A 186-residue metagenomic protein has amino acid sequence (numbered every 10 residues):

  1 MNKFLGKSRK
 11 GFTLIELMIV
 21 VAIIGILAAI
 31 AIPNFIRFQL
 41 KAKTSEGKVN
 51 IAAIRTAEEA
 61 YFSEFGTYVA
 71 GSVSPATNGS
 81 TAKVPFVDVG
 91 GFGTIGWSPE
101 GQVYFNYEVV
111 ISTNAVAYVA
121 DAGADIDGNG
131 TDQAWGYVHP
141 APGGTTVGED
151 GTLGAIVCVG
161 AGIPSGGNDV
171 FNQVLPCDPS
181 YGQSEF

Functional and structural regions predicted by a protein language model:
M1-F12: N-terminal leader/signal peptides at the extreme start of proteins
R9, V21, A117: Short coil/loop residues immediately preceding or within conserved phosphate-binding loops of NTP-utilizing enzyme
R9-G11, I24, F65: A short, glycine- and basic residue-enriched loop/turn that sits immediately adjacent to a domain's principal
M18-N34: Alpha-helical hydrophobic helix detector
R37-N78: Conserved hydrophobic/amphipathic alpha-helical signal-anchor segments
S63-T131: Extracellular/periplasmic head regions of type IV pilus-like filament subunits
N114-F186: Short, surface-exposed interaction loops/tails
